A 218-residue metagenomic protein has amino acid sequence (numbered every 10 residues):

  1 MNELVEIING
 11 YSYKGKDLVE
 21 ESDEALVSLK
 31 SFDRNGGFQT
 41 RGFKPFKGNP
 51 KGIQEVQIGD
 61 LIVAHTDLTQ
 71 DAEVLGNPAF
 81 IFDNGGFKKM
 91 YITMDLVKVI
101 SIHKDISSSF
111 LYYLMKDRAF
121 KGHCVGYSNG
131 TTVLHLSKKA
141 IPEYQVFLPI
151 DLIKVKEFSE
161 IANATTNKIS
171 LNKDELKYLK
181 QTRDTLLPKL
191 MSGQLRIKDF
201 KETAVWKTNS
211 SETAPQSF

Functional and structural regions predicted by a protein language model:
M1-K14, E143, L152-E157, N163-R196 (+1 more regions): Non-catalytic DNA-recognition/assembly elements of restriction-modification systems
N2-D17, A25, K30-T69, L75 (+2 more regions): Sequence-specific dsDNA recognition surfaces
K14-S22, V125-S128: Short coil/turn segments at secondary-structure boundaries
S28, I53-K116, G130-K138: A short beta-sheet element
L29-K30, I92-V97, Y112-K173: Glycine-anchored helix-breaking recognition loops at helix->coil/strand junctions
N35, K189-F218: Acidic, low-complexity, intrinsically disordered peripheral segments
L75, S108, K121, K138 (+2 more regions): Alpha-helix initiation and N-capping motif
D105-I106, H123, V205: Terminal membrane-anchoring module of integral membrane proteins
